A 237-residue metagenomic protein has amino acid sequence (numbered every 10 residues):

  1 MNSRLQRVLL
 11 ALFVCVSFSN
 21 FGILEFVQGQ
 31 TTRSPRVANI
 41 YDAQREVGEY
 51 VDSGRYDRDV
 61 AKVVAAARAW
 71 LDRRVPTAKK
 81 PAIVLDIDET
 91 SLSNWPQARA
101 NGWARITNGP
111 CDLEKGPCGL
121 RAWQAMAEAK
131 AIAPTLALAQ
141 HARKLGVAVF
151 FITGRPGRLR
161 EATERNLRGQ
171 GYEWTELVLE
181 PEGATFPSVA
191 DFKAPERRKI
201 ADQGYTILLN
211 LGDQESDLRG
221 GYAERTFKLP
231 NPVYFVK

Functional and structural regions predicted by a protein language model:
N2-L10: Bacterial N-terminal signal peptides that target proteins for export
L10-G22: Bacterial N-terminal signal peptides
V14, L24-L85: Non-catalytic pre-domain segments flanking phosphatase-related domains
F26, Q30-T31, P35-A38, L145-V147 (+1 more regions): C-terminal cap/substrate-recognition subdomain and adjoining C-terminal extension of metal-dependent phosphatase-like
A65, A69, A133-Q140, E161-R165 (+1 more regions): Solvent-exposed, polar/charged alpha-helical surfaces in well-ordered, non-transmembrane soluble domains, broadly
P76-N101: Active-site-adjacent structural elements in enzyme catalytic domains
R99-Q124: A solvent-exposed, charged loop/short amphipathic helix patch at secondary-structure junctions
P117, R121-F150, G157-R158: Short, acidic loop-to-helix structural element flanking the phosphoryl-transfer center in phosphate-processing enzymes
